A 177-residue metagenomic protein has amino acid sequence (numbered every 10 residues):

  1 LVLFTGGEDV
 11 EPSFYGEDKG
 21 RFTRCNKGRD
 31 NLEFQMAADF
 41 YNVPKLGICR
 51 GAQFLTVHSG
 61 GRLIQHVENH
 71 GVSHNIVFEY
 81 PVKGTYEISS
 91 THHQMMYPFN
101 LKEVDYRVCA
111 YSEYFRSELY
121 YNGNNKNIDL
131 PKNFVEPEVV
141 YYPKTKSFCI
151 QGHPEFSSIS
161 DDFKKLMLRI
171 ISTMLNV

Functional and structural regions predicted by a protein language model:
F4, R29-V43, H66-V177: Amide-donor transfer/coupling interface in amidating biosynthetic enzymes
G7-V10: Short glycine-rich anion-binding loops that position phosphate/pyrophosphate groups of nucleotides and phosphorylated
P12-K19: Glycine- (often His-adjacent) and acidic-residue-rich active-site loop that binds/positions the CoA thioester
R21-N31: A short acidic, glycine-rich active-site loop that binds or catalyzes chemistry on phosphate/adenosine moieties
F40-G60, H153: Catalytic nucleophile loop
L63: Class I SAM-dependent methyltransferase SAM-binding "motif I" and its flanking Rossmann-like core
